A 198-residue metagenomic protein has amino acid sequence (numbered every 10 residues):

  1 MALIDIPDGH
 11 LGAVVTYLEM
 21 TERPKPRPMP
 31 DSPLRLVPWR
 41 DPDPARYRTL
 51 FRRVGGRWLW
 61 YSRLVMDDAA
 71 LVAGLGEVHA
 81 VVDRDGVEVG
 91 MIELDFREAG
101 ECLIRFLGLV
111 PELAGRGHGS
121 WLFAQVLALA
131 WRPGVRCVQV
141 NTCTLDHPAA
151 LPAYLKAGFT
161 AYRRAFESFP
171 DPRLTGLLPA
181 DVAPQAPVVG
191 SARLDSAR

Functional and structural regions predicted by a protein language model:
M1-R40: Acyl-donor-binding surface of acyltransferase catalytic domains
I6-A13, S168-R198: Acidic/histidine-enriched, glycine/proline-rich intrinsically disordered or flexible terminal extensions
P30-S62, A180, P187: Short amphipathic alpha-helix that is part of the acyltransferase structural core
S62-D68, L75-C102, F106-P111: A conserved beta-strand-loop-helix scaffold within acyl/acetyltransferase catalytic domains
V110-A124, P133, L145-A149: Conserved glycine-rich acetyl-CoA-binding loop
A114, V140-A150, E167-R173: Conserved beta-strand-loop-alpha-helix junction that forms the acyl-donor binding cleft
A130-T142: Conserved GNAT acetyl-CoA-binding A-motif
W131, Y154-R164: Conserved acetyl-CoA-binding loop of GNAT-fold acetyltransferases
